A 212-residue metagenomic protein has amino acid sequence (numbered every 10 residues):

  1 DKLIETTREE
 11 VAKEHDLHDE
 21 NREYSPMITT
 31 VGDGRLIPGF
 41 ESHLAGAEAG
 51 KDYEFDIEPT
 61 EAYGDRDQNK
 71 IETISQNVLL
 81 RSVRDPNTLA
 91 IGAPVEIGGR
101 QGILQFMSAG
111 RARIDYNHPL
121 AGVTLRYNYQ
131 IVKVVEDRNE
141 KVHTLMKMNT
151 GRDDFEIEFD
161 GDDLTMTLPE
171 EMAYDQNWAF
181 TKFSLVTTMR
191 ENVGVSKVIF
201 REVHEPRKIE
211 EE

Functional and structural regions predicted by a protein language model:
D1-E212: FKBP-type peptidyl-prolyl cis-trans isomerases
